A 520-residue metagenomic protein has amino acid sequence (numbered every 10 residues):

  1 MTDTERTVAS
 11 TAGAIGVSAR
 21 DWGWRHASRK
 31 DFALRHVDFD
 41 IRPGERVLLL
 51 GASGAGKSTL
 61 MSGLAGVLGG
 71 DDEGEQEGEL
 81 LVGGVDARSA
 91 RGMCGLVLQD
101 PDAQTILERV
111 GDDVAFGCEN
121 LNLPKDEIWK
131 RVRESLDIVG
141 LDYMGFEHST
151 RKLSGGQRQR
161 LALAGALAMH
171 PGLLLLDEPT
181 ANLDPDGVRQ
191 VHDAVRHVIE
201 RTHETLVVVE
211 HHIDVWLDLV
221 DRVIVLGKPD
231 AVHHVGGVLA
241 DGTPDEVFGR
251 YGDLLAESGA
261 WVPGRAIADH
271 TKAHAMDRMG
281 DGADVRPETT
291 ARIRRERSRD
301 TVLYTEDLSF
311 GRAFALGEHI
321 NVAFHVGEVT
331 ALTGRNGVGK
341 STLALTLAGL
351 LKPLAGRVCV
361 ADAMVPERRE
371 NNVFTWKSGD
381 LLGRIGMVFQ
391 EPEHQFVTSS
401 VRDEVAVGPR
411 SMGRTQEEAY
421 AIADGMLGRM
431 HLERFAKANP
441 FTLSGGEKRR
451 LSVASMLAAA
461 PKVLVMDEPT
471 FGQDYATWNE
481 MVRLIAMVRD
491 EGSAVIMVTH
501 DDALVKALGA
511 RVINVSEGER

Functional and structural regions predicted by a protein language model:
A65, A348: Helix-to-loop junction immediately C-terminal to a conserved catalytic motif
E79-A90, R357-D380: ABC ATPase NBD Q-loop/coupling interface
E127-M144, E417-F435: Conserved ABC ATPase "signature" region
S149-L153, Q157, N439-L443, E447: Conserved ABC ATPase signature
A166-L167, M456-L457: ABC ATPase C-loop
H170, A460: Conserved catalytic motifs of ABC-family nucleotide-binding domains
L174-E178, L464-E468: Catalytic Walker B motif of ABC-type/P-loop ATPase nucleotide-binding domains
D230-A260, K506, S516-R520: Conserved beta-strand-loop-alpha-helix hinge in the C-terminal portion of ABC ATPase nucleotide-binding domains
